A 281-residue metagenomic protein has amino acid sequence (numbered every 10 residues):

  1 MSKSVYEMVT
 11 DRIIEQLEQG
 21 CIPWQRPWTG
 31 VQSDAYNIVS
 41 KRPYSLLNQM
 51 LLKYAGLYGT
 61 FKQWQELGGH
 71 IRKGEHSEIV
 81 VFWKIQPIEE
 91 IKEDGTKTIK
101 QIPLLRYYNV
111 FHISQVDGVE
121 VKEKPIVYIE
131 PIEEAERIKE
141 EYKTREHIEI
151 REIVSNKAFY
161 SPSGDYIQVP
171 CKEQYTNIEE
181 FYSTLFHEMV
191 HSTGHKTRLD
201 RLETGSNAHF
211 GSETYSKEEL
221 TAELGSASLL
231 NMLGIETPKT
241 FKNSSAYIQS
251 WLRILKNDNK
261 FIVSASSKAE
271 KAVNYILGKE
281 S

Functional and structural regions predicted by a protein language model:
M1-S281: N-terminal accessory/interface modules of nucleic-acid-binding and processing proteins
